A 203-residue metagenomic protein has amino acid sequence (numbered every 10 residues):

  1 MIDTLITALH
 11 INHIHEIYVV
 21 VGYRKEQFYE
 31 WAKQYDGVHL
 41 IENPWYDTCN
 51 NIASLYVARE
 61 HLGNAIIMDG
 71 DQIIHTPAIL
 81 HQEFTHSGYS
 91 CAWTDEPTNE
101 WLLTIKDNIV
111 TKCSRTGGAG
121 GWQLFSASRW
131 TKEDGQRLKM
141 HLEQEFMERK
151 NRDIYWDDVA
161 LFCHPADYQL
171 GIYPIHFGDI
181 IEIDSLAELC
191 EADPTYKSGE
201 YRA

Functional and structural regions predicted by a protein language model:
M1-F28, L186: N-terminal glycine-rich phosphate-binding loop and ensuing alpha1 helix
H15-I17, G37, N64, Q169: Residues at the starts of beta-strands that form the adenosine-phosphate
G22, I41-N43, Y173-I175: Conserved beta-strand termini and adjacent loop/short-helix elements that scaffold enzyme active sites in alpha/beta
Y23-H39: Acidic donor-binding segment of Leloir-type glycosyltransferases
R24, H61, H176-D179: A generic "binding-loop/recognition-motif" signal
Y35-W101: Conserved beta-loop-beta/alpha segment of the NTase-like Rossmann-fold superfamily that binds/positions NTPs
H75-K150: Conserved core of the sugar-phosphate nucleotidyltransferase
L124-A203: Conserved alpha/beta core of the MobA/IspD/sugar-nucleotide pyrophosphorylase nucleotidyltransferase superfamily
